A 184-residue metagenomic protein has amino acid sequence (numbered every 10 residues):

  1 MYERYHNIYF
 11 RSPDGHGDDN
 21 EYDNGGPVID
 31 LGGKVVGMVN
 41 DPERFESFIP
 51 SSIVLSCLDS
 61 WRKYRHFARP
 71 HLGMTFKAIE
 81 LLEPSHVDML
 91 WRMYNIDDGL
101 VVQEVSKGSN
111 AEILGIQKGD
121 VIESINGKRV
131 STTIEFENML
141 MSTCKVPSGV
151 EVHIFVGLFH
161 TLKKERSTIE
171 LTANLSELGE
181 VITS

Functional and structural regions predicted by a protein language model:
M1, K77-E80, K128, G157-K163 (+1 more regions): Solvent-exposed coil/turn segments that connect beta secondary-structure elements in extracytoplasmic/periplasmic
M1-R44, S51, W91-S106: Active-site region of chymotrypsin-like
M1-Y9, F45-A68, I96, I116 (+2 more regions): Preference for well-ordered, secondary-structure-rich cores of eukaryotic proteins
Y22-G26, P84-M93, S106-S124: PDZ/PDZ-like domain micro-motif
P27, E46-I49, Q103, L114 (+2 more regions): Short amphipathic alpha-helical molecular recognition features
V28, G33, M74, V102 (+3 more regions): Structural signal for hydrophobic/aromatic residues that build the beta-strand cores of folded beta-sheet domains
G32-N40, A111-E135, M139: Conserved PDZ fold ligand-binding element
V35-N95, T133-E137, M141-R166: C-terminal cap/linker of serine protease catalytic domains
